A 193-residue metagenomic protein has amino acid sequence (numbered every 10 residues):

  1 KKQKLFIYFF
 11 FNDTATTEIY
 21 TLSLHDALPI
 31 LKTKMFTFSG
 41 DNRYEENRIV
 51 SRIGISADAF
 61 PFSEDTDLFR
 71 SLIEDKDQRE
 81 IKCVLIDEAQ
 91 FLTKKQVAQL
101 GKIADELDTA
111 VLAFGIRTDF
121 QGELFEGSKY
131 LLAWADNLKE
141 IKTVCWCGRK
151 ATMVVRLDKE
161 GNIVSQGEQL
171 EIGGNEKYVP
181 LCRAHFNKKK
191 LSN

Functional and structural regions predicted by a protein language model:
T14-T16, T21-L28: Short, small-residue-biased leader/transition segments that mark boundaries at the very start of proteins
A27-E74, D119-Y130, E140-T143, V164-S165 (+1 more regions): Conserved P-loop
E74-C83, Q96-L112, K188-N193: Catalytic phosphate/metal-binding cores of nucleic-acid and nucleotide-processing enzymes, i.e., regions that mediate
E88: Walker B catalytic acidic pair
F91-L92: Residues immediately C-terminal
A104-E126: Sensor-1/coupling segment of RecA-like P-loop NTPase cores
A135: Short basic (Lys/Arg) and small-residue
V144-E171: Short recognition patches in nucleic-acid-associated and regulatory proteins
